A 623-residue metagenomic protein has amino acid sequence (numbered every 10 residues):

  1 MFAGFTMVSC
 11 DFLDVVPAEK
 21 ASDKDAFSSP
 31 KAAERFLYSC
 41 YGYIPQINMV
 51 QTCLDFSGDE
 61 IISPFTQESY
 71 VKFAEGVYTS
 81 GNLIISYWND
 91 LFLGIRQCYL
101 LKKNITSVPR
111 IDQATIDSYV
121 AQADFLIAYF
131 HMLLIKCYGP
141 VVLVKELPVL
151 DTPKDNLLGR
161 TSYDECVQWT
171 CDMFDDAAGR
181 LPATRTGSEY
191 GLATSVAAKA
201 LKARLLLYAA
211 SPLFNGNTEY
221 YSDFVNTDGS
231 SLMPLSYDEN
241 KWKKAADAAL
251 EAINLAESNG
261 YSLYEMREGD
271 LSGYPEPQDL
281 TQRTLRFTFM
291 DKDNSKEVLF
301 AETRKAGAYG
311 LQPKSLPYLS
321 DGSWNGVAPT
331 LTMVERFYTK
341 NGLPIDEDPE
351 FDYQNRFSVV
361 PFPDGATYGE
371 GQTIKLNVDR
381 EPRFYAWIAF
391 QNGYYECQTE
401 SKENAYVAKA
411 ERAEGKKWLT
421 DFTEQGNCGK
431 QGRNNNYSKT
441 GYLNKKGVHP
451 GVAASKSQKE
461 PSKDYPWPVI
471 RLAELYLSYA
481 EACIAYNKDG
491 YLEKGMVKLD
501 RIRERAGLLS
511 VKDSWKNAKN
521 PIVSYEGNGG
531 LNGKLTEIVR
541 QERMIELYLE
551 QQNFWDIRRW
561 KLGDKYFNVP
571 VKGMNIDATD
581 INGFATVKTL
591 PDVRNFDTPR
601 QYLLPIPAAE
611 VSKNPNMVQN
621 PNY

Functional and structural regions predicted by a protein language model:
M1-S9: Sec-dependent bacterial lipoprotein signal peptides
C10-S57, N82, K375-V378, Y602 (+1 more regions): Membrane-proximal, proline-rich intrinsically disordered regions
S28-Q46, T66-Y138, T152-Y190, S195 (+7 more regions): Conserved, well-structured interaction surfaces
L91-G94, W169-C171, G229, M233-L235 (+10 more regions): Long, intrinsically disordered, low-complexity segments
A128, K202-A203, P466-L509: Extended amphipathic alpha-helical segments enriched in small hydrophobics
I135-K136, P140-V142, Y208-N217, A485-K488: Short coil/turn linking the two alpha-helices of tandem helical-hairpin repeats
P140-R160, L213-K244: Short coil/linker segments at helix-helix boundaries
E297, Y338, L343, F351-R471: Flexible, polar/acidic helix-loop-strand segments at domain edges
